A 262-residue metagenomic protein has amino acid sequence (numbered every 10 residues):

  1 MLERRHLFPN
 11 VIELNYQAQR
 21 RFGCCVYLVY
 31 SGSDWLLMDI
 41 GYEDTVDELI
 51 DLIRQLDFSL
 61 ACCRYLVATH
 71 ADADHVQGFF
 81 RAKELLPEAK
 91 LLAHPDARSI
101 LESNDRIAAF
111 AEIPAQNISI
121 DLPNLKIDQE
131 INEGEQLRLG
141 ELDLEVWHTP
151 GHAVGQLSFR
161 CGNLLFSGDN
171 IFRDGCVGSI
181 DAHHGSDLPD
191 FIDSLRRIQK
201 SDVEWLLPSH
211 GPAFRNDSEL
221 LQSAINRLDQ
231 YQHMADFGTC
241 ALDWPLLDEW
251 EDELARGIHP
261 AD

Functional and structural regions predicted by a protein language model:
L2-L56, S158-N170: Conserved beta-strand hairpin/beta-sheet module of binuclear metal-dependent hydrolase folds, prominently
L7-L14, P114-S119, E141: Short Pro/Gly-enriched beta-strand edge/turn motifs at strand-loop
P9, A89-K90, L142, E204: A structural micro-motif
V29, D39, L49, H70 (+6 more regions): Divalent metal-coordination and catalytic microenvironments
L36-M38, V67, L91, L165-S167 (+1 more regions): Residue-level marker for buried hydrophobic side chains located in beta-strands that build the well-ordered beta-sheet
Y42-D44, Q136, D143-S223, R227-M234: Metallo-beta-lactamase
Y42-D47, R54-Q136, N226, H233-M234: Active-site HxH/HxHxD metal-binding segment of metal-dependent hydrolases
F237-D262: C-terminal regulatory/interaction regions
